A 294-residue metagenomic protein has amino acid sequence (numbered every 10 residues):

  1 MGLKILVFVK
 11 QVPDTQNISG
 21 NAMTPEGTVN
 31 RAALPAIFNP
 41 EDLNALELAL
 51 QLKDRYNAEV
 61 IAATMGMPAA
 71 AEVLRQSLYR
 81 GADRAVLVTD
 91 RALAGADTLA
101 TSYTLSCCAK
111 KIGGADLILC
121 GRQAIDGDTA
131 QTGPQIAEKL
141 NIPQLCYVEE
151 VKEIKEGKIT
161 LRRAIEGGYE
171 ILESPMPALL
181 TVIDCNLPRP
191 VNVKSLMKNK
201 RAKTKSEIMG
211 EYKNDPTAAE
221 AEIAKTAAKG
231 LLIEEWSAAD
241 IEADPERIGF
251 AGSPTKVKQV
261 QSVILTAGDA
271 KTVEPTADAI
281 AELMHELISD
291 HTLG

Functional and structural regions predicted by a protein language model:
M1-G294: N-terminal glycine-rich FAD/FM-binding segment characteristic of electron-transfer flavoproteins
